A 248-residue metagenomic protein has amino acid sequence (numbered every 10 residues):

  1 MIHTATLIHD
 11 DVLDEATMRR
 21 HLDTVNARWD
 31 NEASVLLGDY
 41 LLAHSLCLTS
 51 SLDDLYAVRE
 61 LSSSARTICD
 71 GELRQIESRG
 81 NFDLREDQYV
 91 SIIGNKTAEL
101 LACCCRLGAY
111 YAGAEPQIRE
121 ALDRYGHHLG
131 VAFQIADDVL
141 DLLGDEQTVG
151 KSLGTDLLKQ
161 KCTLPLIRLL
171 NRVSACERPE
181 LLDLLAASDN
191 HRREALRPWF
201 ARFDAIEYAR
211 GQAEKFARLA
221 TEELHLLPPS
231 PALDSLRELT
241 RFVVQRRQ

Functional and structural regions predicted by a protein language model:
M1-Q248: All-alpha prenyltransferase/terpene-synthase fold signal
